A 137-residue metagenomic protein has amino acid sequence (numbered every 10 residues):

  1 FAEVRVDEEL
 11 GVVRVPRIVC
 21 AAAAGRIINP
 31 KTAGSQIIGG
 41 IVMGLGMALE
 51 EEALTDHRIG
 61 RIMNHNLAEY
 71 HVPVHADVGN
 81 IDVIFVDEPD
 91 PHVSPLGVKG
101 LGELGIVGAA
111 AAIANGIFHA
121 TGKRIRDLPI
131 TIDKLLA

Functional and structural regions predicted by a protein language model:
F1-A137: C-terminal catalytic domains of large/alpha subunits in multi-subunit enzymes
